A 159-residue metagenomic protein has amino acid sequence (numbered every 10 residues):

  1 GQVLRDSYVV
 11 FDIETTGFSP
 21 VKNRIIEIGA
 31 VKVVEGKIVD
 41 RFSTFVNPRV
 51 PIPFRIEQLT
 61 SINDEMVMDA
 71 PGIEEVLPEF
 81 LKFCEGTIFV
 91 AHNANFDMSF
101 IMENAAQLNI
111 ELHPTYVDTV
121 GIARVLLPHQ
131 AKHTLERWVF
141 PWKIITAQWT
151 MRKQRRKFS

Functional and structural regions predicted by a protein language model:
G1-P114, P128-T146: Conserved non-catalytic scaffold segment of RNase H-like nuclease domains
T15-G17, G121, Q154: Short, glycine/acidic-enriched loop or turn micro-motifs at the edges of active sites
V76, R124, Q154-R155: Short Asp/Glu-rich motifs
P114-A123: A short, structured active-site edge motif that brings together acidic residues
A147-S159: Acidic, divalent-metal-coordinating active-site segment for phosphoryl/phosphodiester hydrolysis, typified by short
